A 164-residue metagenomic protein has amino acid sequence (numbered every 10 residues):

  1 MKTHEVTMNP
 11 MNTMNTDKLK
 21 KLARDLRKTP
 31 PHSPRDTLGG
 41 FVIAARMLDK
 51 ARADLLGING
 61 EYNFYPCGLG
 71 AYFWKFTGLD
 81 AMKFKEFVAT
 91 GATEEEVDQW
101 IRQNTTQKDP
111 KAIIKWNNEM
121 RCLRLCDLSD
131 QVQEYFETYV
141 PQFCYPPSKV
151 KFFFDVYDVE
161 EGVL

Functional and structural regions predicted by a protein language model:
M1-T13: N-terminal amphipathic/basic-hydrophobic helices that include classical n-h-c signal peptides and signal-anchor
M11, D54, F87-G91: Short loop/turn hinge sites at secondary-structure boundaries
N15-G60, R121-L164: Polar/charged low-complexity regulatory segments
D49, L79-M82, K111: Generic structural signal for well-ordered, non-membrane alpha-helices
N59-I101: Amphipathic alpha-helical packing elements
F84, V88-P141: Amphipathic protein-protein interaction modules
